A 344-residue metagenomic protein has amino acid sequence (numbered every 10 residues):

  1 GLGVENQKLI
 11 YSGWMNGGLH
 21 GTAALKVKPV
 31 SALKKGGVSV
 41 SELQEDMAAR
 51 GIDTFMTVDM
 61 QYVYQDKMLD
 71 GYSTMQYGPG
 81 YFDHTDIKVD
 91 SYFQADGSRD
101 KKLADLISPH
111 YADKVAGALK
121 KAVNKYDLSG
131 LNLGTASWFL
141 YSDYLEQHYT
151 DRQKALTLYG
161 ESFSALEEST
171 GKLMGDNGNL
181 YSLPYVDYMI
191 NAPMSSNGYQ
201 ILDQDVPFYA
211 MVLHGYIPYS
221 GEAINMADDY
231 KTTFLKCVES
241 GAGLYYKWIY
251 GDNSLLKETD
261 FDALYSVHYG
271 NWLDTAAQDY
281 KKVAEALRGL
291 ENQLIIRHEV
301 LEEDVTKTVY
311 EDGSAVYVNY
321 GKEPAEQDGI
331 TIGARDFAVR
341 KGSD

Functional and structural regions predicted by a protein language model:
G1-K67, K154-E161: Aromatic- and glycine-enriched glycan-recognition loops and surfaces that form the carbohydrate-binding subsites
N6-K8, D53-F55, S129-N132, K172-M174: Structural preference for beta-strand elements that scaffold enzyme active sites
Y11-M15, T135-S137, G321: A mature extracytoplasmic/lumenal domain signature
M60-L128, S137-D344: Active-site-proximal substrate-binding groove within the catalytic cores of carbohydrate-active enzymes
